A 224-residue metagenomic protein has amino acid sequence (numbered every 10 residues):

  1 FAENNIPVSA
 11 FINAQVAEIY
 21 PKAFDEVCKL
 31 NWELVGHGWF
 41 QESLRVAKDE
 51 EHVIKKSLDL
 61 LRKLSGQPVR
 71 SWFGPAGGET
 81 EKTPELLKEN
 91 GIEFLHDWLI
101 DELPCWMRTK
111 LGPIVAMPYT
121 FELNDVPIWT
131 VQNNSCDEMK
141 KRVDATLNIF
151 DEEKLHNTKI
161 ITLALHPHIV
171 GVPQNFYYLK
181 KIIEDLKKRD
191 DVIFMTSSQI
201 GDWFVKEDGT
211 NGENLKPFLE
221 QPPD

Functional and structural regions predicted by a protein language model:
F1-A116, K140-L163, G171-D224: Catalytic alpha-helical scaffold of carbohydrate-active enzymes acting on polysaccharides/glycoconjugates
M117-E138: Positively charged, amphipathic and often flexible ligand-engagement surfaces
H166: Acidic/histidine-rich, metal-coordinating catalytic segments
